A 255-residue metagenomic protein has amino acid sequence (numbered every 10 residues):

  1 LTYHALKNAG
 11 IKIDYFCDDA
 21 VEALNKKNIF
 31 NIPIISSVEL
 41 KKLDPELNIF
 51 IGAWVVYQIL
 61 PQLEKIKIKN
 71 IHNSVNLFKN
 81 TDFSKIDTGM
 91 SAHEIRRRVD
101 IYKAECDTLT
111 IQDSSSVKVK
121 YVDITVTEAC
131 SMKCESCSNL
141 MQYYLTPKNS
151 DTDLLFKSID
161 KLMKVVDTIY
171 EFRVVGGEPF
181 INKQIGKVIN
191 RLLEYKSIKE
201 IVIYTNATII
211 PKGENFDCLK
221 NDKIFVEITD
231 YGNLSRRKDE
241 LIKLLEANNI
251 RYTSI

Functional and structural regions predicted by a protein language model:
L1-L6: Glycine-rich adenosine-cofactor-binding loop
G10-I13, L40-D44, I66, D217-K223: Short, conserved loop/helix-junction motifs that constitute active-site signature segments in enzyme catalytic cores
K12-Y15, P45-F50, I198-I201, F225: Short active-site oxyanion
I13-K27: NAD(P)-binding Rossmann-fold cofactor-contacting core
A23-E94: Phosphate-bearing ligand-interacting subdomains that bind or position ATP/ADP/UDP/GDP/NAD(P) or nucleotide-linked
I49, I71, F172, I201-I203 (+2 more regions): Hydrophobic/aromatic residues located in beta-strands of well-ordered beta-sheets within soluble catalytic
R97-T205, I209-E214, N221-D222: Conserved alpha-helical substructure of the radical SAM core
L145-K148, K164, G213-I255: Radical SAM enzyme [4Fe-4S]-AdoMet core and its adjacent flexible, acidic and glycine-rich loops/tails across
